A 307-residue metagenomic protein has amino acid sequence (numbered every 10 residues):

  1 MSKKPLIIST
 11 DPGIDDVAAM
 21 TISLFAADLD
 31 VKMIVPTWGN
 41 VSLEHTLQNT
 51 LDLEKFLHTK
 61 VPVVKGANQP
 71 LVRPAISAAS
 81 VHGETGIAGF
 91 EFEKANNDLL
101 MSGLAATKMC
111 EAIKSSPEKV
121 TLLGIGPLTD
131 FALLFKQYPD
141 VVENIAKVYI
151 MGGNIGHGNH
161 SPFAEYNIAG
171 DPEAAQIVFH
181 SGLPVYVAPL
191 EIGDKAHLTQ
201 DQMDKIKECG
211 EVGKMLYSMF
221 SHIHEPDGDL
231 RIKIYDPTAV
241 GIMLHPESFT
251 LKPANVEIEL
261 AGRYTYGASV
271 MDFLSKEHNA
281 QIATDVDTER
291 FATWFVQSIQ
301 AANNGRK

Functional and structural regions predicted by a protein language model:
S2-K3, S23-F25, D30, A169-D171 (+1 more regions): Conformational coupling and interaction surfaces
S2-L51, T85, F92-K195, Q200: Active-site histidine-anchored catalytic micro-motif
K4, L47-S115, H278-V286, V296-Q300: Metal-dependent C-N hydrolase catalytic cores
A18-M20, H45-T46, P74-I76, A268-M271 (+1 more regions): Short, glycine/acidic-enriched capping/hinge loops at junctions between secondary-structure elements
V63, V178, V240: A residue-level signal for conserved active-site and pocket-lining positions in enzyme catalytic cores
I76-G83, S161-E165, M203, F273: Short, surface-exposed amphipathic charged segments that create phosphate/polyanion-binding patches used for binding
